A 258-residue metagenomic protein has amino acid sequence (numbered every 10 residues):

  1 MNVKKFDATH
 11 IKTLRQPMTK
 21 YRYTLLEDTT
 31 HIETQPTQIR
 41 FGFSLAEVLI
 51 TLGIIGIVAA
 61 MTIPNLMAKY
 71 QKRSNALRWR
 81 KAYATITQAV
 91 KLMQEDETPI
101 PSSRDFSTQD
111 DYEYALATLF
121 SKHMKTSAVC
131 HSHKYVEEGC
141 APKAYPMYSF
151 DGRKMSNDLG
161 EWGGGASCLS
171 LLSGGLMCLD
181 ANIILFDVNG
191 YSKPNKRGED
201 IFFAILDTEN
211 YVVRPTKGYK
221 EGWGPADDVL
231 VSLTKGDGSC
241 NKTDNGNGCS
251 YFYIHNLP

Functional and structural regions predicted by a protein language model:
M1-F43: N-terminal leader/signal peptides at the extreme start of proteins
T13, T24-L25, V48-T51, C178 (+2 more regions): Acidic/proline-rich low-complexity IDRs
T24, I39-Q71, R78: N-terminal single-pass transmembrane signal-anchor helix
L26-D28, E33-Q38, R104-Y112, N245: Intrinsically disordered, low-complexity coil segments
K72-S102, S107-E113: Membrane-proximal N-terminal amphipathic helix
D110-P258: Intrinsically disordered, low-complexity regions enriched in Pro/Ser/Thr/Gly and acidic residues
